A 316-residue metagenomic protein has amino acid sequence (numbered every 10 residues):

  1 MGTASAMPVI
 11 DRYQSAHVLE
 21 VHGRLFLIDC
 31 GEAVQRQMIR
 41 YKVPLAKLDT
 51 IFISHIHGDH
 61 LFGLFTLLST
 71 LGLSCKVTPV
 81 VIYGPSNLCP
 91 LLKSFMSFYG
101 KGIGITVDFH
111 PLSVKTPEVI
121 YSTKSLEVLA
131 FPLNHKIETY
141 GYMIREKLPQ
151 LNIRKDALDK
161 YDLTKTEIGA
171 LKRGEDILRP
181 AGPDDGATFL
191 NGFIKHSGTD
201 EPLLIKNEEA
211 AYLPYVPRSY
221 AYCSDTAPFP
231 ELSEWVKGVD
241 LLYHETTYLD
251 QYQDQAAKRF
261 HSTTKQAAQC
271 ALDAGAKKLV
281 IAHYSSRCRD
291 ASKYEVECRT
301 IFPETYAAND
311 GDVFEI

Functional and structural regions predicted by a protein language model:
M1, K115-S122: Local beta-strand/beta-hairpin segments that build beta-sheet-rich folds
M1-Y41, V77, Y142-I144, Y212-C223 (+1 more regions): Conserved beta-strand hairpin/beta-sheet module of binuclear metal-dependent hydrolase folds, prominently
I10, Y121-Y222, T226-W235, L241: Active-site-proximal loop/helix segment associated with metal-binding centers of metalloenzymes
I28-G31, L48-I56, P85, Y220-T226 (+3 more regions): Active-site neighborhood of phospho(di)ester-bond hydrolases with catalytic His/Asp-centered motifs
E32-Y83, P111-S113: Active-site metal-binding motif and surrounding structural segment of the metallo-beta-lactamase
M38, L64-L67, L92-F95, L232 (+1 more regions): Hydrophobic packing residues within well-ordered alpha-helices of enzyme cores
K76-S113: Active-site neighborhood of divalent metal-dependent phosphoester bond hydrolases
T116, P228-I316: Binuclear metal-ion centers of metallo-dependent hydrolases, dominated by the metallo-beta-lactamase
